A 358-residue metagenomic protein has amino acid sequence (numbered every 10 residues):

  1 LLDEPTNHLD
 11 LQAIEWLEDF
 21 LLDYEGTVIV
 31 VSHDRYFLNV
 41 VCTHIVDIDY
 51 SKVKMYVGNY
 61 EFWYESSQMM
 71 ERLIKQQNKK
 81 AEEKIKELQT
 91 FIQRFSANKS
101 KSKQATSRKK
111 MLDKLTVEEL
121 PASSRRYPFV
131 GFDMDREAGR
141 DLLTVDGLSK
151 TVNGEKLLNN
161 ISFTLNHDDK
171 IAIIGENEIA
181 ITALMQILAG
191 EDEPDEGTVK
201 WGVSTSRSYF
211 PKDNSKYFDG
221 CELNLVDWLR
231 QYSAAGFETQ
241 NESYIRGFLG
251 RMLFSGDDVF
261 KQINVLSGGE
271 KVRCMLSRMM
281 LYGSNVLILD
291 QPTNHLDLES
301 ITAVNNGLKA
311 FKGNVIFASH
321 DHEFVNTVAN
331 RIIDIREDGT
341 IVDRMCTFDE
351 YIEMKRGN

Functional and structural regions predicted by a protein language model:
L1-Q76, D135-N358: ABC ATP-binding cassette signature C-motif
M69-L158: Flexible nucleotide-interacting loop at or near the entrance of a catalytic core
